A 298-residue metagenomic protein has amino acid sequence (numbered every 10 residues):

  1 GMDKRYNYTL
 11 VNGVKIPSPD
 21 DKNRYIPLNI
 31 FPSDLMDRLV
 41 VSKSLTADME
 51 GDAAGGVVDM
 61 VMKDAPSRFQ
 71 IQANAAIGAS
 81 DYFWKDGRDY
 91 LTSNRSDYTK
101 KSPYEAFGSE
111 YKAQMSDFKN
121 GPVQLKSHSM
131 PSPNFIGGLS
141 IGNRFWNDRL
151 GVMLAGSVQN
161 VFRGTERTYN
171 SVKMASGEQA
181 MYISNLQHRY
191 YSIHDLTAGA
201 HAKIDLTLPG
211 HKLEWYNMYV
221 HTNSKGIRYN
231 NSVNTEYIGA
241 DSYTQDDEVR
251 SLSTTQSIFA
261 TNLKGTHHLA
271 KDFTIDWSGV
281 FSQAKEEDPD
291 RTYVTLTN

Functional and structural regions predicted by a protein language model:
G1, L10, R24-I30, V40-V41 (+1 more regions): N-terminal periplasmic accessory domains that precede and gate Gram-negative outer-membrane beta-barrel machines
K4, I16, G78-Y82, Q159-R163 (+3 more regions): Structural signature of outer-membrane beta-barrel domains
L10, R38, Q70-N74, G151-M153 (+4 more regions): Residue-level detector of the transmembrane beta-barrel scaffold of outer-membrane proteins
V14-K43, D89-S93: Short acidic/polar hinge/loop motifs at secondary-structure boundaries that mediate gating or recognition
P19-D20, M36, A113-P122, A175-N185 (+1 more regions): Flexible, solvent-exposed coil segments and beta strand-coil junctions, predominantly the extracellular/periplasmic
S67-R144: Short strand-turn segments of transmembrane beta-barrel domains in outer membranes, especially the first one or two
N120-Y229, Q256-L263, L269-A270: Transmembrane beta-barrel wall of Gram-negative outer-membrane proteins
N223-N298: Replace "related TpsB outer-membrane translocases also match" with "some related outer-membrane beta-barrels such as
